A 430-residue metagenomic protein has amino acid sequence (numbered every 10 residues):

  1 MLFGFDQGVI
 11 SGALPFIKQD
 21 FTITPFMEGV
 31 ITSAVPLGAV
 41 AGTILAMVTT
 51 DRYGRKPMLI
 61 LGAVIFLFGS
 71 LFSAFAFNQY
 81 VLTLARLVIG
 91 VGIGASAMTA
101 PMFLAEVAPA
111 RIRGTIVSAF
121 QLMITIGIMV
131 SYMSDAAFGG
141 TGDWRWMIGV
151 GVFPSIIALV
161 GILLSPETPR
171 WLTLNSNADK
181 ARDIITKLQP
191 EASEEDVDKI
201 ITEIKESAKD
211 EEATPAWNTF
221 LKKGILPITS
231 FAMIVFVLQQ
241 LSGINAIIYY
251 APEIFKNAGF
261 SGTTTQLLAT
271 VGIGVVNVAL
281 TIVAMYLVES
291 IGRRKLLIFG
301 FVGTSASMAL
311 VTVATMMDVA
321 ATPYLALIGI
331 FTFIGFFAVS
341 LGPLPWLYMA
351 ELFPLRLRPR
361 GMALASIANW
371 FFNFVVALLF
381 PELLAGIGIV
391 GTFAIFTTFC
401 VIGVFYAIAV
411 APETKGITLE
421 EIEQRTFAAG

Functional and structural regions predicted by a protein language model:
M1-T186, A208-G430: Alpha-helical transmembrane bundle of multi-pass membrane proteins
K187-K199: Short intracellular "coupling" helices and adjacent cytoplasmic loop segments at the cytosolic face of multi-pass
